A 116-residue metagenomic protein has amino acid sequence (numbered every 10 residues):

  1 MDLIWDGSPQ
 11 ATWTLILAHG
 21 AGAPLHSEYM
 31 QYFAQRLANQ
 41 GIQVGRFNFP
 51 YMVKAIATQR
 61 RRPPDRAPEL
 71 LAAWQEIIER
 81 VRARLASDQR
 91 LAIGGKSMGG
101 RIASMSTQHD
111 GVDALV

Functional and structural regions predicted by a protein language model:
M1-R90, T107: Serine-hydrolase catalytic machinery in alpha/beta-hydrolase-like enzymes
G95-G99, A103: Gly/Ala-rich beta-loop-alpha elbow adjacent to hydrolase catalytic centers
M105-A114: Conserved hydrolase catalytic core segment
